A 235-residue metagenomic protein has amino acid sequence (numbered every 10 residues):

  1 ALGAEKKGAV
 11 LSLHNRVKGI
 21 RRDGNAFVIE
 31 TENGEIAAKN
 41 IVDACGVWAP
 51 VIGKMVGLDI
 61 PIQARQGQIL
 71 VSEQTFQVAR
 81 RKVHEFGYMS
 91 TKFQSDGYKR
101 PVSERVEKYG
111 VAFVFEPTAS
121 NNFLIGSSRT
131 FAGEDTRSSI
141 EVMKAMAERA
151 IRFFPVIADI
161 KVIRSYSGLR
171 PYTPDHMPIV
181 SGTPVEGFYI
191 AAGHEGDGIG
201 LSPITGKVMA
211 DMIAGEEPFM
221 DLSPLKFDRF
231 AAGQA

Functional and structural regions predicted by a protein language model:
A1-K39: Helical element adjacent to the flavin cofactor pocket in flavoenzyme catalytic cores
A1-K7, V28, S128-A132, V185-G187 (+1 more regions): Helix-loop-beta segment of a Rossmann-like dinucleotide-binding subdomain
G3-K7, V51, M55, M212-E216: Active-site catalytic microenvironments for nucleophilic, acid-base chemistry
A9, M177-A235: C-terminal lid/capping helical subdomain adjacent to the catalytic/cofactor pocket in oxidative enzymes
H14-V17, K161-I163, L222-F227: Beta-strand segments within the central parallel beta-sheet cores of soluble alpha/beta enzyme folds
G19, E35-I36, G46-S165, L169-P184: Active-site substrate-recognition segment that forms the wall of the catalytic cavity or substrate channel
G24-V28, S120-N122, F188: A generic structural signal for beta-strand entry/edge sites
V42: N-terminal Rossmann-like NAD(P) cofactor-binding module of classical short-chain dehydrogenase/reductase
